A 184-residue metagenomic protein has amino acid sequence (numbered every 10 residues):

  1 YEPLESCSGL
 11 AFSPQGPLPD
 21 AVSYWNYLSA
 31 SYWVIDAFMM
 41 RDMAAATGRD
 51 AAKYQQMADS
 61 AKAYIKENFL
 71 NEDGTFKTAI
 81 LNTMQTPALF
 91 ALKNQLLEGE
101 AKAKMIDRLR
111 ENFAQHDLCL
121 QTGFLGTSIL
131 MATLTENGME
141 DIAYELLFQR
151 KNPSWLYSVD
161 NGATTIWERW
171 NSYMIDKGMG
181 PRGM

Functional and structural regions predicted by a protein language model:
Y1-M184: Active-site core of glycosidic bond-cleaving carbohydrate-active enzymes
